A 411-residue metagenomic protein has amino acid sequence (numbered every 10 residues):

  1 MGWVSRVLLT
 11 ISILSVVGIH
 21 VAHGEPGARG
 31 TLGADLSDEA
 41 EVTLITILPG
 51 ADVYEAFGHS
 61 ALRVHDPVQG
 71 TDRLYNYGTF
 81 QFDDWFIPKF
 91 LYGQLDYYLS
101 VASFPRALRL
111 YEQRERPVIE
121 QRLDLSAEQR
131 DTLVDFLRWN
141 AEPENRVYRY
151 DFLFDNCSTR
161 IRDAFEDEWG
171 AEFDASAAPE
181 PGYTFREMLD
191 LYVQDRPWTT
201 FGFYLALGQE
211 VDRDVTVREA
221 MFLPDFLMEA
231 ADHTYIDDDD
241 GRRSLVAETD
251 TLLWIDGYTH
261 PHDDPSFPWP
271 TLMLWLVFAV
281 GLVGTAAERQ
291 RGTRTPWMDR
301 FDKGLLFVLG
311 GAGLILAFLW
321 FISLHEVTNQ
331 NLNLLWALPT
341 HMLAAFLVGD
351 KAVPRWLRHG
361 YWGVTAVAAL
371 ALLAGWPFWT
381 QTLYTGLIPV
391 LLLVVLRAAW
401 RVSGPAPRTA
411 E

Functional and structural regions predicted by a protein language model:
M1-R6: Positively charged n-region of N-terminal signal peptides that target proteins for export
V7-G18: Bacterial N-terminal signal peptides
H20-A22, R401: Membrane-interface motif at the C-terminal end of an N-terminal transmembrane signal
A22-P261: Soluble extramembrane regions of membrane proteins in the secretory/endomembrane system
T234-E326: Core alpha-helical transmembrane segments of integral membrane proteins
E288-G292, K303, F307-E411: Generic detector of multi-pass transmembrane helix bundles and their immediately adjacent loops in polytopic membrane
